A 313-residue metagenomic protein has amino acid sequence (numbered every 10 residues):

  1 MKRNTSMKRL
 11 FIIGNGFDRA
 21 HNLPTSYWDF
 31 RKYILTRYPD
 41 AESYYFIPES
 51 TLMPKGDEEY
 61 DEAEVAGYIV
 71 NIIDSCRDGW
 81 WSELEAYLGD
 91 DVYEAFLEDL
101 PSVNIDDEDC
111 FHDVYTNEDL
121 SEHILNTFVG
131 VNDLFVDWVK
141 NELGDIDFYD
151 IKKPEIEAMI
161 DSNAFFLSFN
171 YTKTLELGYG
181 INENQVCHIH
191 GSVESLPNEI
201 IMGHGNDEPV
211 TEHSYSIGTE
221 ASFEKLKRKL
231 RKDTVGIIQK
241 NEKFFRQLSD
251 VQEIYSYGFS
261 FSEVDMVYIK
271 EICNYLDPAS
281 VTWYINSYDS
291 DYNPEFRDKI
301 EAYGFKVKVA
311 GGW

Functional and structural regions predicted by a protein language model:
K2-H21, F30, Y44, K240-W313: SIR2/sirtuin-family catalytic core signature
H21-N22, E176: Short N-terminal helix/helix-N-cap motif within the alpha/beta-hydrolase-1
L23-T25, G180: Short aromatic-enriched loop/helix-cap "lid" or pocket-rim segments at secondary-structure transitions that line
S26-I73, G304-W313: Extended charged low-complexity segments that act as oligomerization/scaffolding linkers
K32, E176-G180, N274: Short, well-ordered alpha-helices that flank and scaffold nucleotide-derived cofactor binding pockets
I47-L226: Extended, H/D-rich, highly charged conserved domains that either
G144-E155, K229-R246: A Trp-anchored, charged/polar loop motif used as the substrate-binding/catalytic surface of acyl/ester-handling
S216-I238, Q247-S262: Acidic/glycine-enriched edge-of-secondary-structure segments
